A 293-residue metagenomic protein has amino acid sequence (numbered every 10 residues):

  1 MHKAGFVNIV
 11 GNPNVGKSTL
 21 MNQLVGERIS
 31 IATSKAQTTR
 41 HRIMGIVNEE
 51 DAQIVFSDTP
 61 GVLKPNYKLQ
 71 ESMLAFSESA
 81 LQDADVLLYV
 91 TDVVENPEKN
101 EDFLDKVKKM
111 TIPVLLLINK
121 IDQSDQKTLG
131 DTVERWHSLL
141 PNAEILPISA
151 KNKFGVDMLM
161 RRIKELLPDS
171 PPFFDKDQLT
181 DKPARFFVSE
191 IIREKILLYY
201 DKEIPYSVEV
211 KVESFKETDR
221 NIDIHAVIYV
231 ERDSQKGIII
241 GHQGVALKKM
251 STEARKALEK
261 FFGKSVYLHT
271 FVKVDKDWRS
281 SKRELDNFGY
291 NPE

Functional and structural regions predicted by a protein language model:
M1-A75, S79-L81: Conserved G1/Walker A P-loop phosphate-binding module
G16, G155, A246: Conserved glycine(s) of the Walker
S30, K99, P171-D175, L198-E209: Active-site phosphate-binding and catalytic loops of NTP-dependent enzymes
T39, V62-K64, N96-P97, S124-D125 (+1 more regions): Catalytic P-loop NTPase motifs of RecA-like helicase/translocase cores
D51, A75-A143, K216-T218: Conserved C-terminal guanine-recognition region of P-loop GTPase G domains, centered on the G4
D58, N119, S149: Active-site glycine-centered loops adjacent to acidic/histidine catalytic or metal-binding residues that shape
P113, D122-T180, A184: Canonical P-loop GTPase G-domain recognition
A184-E293: P-loop NTP-binding site
